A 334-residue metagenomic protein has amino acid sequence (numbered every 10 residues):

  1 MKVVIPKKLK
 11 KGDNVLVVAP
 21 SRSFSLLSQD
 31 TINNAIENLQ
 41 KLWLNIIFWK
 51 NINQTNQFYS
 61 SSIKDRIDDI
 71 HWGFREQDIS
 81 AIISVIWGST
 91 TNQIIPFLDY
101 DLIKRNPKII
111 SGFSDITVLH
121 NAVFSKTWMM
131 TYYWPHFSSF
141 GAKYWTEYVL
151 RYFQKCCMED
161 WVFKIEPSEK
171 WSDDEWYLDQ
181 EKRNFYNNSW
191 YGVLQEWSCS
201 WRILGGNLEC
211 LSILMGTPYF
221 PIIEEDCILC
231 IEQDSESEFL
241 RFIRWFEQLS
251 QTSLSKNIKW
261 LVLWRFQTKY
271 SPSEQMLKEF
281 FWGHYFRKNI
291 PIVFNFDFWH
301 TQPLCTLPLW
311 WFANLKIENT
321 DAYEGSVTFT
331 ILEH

Functional and structural regions predicted by a protein language model:
M1-D78: ATP/NTP phosphate-donor binding region
S28-A35, S189-E236: Conserved beta-alpha junction segments in alpha/beta enzyme cores
T31-I32, I63-I67, I243-Q248, E274-F281: Charged helix-capping and loop-helix junction motifs
L98-K126, M130-F137, R287-I292: Short, acidic/small-residue loops that bind anionic groups at enzyme active sites
Y132-N207: Conserved anion/nucleotide-ligand pocket segment
P218-L277: Internal helical hairpin/lid segments
L263-H334: ATP/nucleoside-binding phosphotransfer catalytic cores, i.e., glycine-rich phosphate-binding loops
